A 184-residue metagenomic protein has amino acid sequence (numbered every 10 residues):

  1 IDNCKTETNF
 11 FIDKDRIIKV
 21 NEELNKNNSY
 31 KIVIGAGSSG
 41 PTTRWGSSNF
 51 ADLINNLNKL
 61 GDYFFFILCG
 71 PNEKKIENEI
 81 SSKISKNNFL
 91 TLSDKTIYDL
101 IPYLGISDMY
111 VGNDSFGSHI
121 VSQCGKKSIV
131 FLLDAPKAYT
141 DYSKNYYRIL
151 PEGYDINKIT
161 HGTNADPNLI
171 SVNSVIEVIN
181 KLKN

Functional and structural regions predicted by a protein language model:
I1-T43: Mid-sequence helix-capping/hinge segment at a functional interface
I12, T42, L92, N164-P167: Pocket-edge positions in alpha/beta enzyme catalytic cores
K14, T96-L100, G153-I159: A short acidic, often aromatic-flanked loop/helix-cap motif at beta-alpha or helix-coil junctions that lines enzyme
K14, Y30, S47, L169-N173: Electropositive phosphate-/nucleotide-binding environments in soluble metabolic enzymes
G40, E73-K74, I97, P136-K137 (+1 more regions): Surface-exposed, flexible loop/turn segments at secondary-structure boundaries
S47-L133: Donor-binding and catalytic core of enzymes assembling or modifying cell-surface/extracellular glycoconjugates
S122-K183: Nucleotide-sugar donor-binding patch of glycosyltransferase catalytic domains
